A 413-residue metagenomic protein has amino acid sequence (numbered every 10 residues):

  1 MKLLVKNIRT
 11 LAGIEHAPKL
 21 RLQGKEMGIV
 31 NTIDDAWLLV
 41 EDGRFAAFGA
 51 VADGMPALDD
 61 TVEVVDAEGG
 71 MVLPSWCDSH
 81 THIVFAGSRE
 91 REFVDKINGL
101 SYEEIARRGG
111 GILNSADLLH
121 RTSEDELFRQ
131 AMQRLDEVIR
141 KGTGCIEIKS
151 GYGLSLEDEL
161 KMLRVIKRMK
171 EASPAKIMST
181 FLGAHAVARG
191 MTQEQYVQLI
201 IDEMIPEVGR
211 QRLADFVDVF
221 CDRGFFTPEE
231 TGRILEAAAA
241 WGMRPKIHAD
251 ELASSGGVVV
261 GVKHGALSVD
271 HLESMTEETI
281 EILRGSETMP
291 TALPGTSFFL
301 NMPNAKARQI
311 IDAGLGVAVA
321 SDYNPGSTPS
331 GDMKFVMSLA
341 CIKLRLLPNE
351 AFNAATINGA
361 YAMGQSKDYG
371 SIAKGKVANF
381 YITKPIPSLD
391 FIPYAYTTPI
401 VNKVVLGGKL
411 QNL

Functional and structural regions predicted by a protein language model:
M1-P56: N-terminal metal-binding scaffold of metallo-dependent hydrolase/deaminase domains
L4, V62-D66, V404: Conserved beta-strand scaffold positions in the cores of enzyme catalytic domains, especially in NTP/NDP-utilizing
I8, L38, G43, G69 (+14 more regions): Divalent metal-coordination and catalytic microenvironments
L22-M27, I357, V377-L413: C-terminal cap of metal-dependent C-N hydrolases
E63, A67-Q130: Metal-associated gating/positioning segment near the N- to mid-region
P74, D136, G232, E236 (+4 more regions): Alpha-helical segments flanking ligand/cofactor-binding loops in enzyme cores
S115-Q130, D136, G144-S255: Metal-coordinating catalytic core of metallo-dependent amide/deamination hydrolases
R244, S254-Y369, T383-L389, Y396 (+1 more regions): Active-site-adjacent C-terminal substructures of enzyme catalytic domains
